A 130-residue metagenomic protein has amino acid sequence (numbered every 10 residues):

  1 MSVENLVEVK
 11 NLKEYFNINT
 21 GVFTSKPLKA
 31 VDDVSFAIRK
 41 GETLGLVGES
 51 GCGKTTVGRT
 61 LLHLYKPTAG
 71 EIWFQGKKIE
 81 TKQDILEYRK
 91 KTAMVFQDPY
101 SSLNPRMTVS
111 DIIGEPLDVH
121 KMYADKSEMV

Functional and structural regions predicted by a protein language model:
M1-V130: ABC transporter nucleotide-binding domains
